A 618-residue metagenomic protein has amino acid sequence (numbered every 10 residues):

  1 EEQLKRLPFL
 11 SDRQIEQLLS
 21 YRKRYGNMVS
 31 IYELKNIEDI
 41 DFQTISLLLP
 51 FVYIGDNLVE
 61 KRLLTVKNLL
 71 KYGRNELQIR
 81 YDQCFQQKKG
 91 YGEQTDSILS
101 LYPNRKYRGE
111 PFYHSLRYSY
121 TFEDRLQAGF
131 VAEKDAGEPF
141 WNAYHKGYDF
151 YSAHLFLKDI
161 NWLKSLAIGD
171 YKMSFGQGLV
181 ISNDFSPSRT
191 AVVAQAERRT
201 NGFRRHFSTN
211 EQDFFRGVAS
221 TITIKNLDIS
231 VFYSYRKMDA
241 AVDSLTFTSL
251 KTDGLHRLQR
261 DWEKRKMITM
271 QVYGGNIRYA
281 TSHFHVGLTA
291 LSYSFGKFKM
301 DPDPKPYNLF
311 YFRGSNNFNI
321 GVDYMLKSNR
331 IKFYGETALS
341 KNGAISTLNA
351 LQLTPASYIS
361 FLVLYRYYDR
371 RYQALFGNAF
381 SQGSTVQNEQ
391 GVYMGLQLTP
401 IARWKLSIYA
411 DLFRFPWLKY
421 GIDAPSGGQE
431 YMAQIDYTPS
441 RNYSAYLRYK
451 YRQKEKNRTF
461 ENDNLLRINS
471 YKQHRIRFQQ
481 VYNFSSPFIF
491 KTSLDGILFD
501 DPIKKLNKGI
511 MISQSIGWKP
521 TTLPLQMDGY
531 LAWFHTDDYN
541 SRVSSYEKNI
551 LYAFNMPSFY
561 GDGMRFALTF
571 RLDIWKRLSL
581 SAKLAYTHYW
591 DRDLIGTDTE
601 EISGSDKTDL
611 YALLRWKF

Functional and structural regions predicted by a protein language model:
E1-W141, K146-F156, N161, S165 (+1 more regions): Compositionally biased linear targeting/interaction segments
N104-P111, F150, D213-F215, I268-P302 (+1 more regions): Exposed, low-structure sequence patches enriched in small/polar residues
E133-F150, R204-E211, E263-K266, A338-S340 (+1 more regions): Outer-membrane beta-barrel proteins
E138-P139, D184, A240-R265, K297-P306: Surface-exposed beta-strand-turn/loop segments characteristic of Gram-negative outer-membrane beta-barrels
H145-F203, F207-D239, Y358-Q373, L523-Y539: Outer membrane beta-barrel
P187-R198, D243-Q259, K548-A553: Surface-exposed loop/turn segments flanking beta-strands in extracellular/periplasmic regions
Q212-L258, K266-R278: Aromatic- and glycine-enriched pocket-lining scaffold segments that form the walls of small-molecule binding clefts
